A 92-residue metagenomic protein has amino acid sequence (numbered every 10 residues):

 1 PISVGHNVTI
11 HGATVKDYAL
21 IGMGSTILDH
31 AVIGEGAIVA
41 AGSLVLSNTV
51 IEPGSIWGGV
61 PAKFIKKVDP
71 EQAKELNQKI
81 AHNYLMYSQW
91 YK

Functional and structural regions predicted by a protein language model:
S3: Short proline/glycine- and basic residue-enriched helix-capping loop/turn segments at helix->loop/beta transitions
H6, H11-K16, L20-K92: Glycine-rich hexapeptide-repeat left-handed beta-helix
